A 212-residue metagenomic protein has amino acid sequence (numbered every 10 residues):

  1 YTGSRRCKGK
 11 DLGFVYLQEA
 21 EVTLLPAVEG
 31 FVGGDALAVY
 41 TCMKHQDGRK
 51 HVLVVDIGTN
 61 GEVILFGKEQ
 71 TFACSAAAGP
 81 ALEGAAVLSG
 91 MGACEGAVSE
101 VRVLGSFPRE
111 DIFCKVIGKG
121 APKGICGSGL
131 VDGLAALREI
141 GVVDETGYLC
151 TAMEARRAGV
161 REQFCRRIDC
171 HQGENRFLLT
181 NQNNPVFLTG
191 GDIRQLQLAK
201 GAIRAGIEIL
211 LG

Functional and structural regions predicted by a protein language model:
Y1-D56, E62-G212: Helical "lid/coupling" subdomains associated with nucleotide-phosphate turnover
